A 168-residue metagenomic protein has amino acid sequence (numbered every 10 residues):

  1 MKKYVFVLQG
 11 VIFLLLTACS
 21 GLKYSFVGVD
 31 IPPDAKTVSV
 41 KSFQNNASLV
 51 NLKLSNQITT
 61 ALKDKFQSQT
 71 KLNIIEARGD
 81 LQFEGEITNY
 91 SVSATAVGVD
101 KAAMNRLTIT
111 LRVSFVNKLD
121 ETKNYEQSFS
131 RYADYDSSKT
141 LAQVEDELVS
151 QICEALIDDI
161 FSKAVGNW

Functional and structural regions predicted by a protein language model:
M1-C19: Sec-dependent bacterial lipoprotein signal peptides
I12, F43-S48, V92, D134: A broad detector of the eukaryotic-type serine/threonine protein kinase catalytic domain
L16-T60, D64, K71, S162-W168: A structural "domain/chain start" motif
I31-P32, I75-L81: Short, glycine-/polar-rich solvent-exposed loops and beta-turns at beta-strand/coil boundaries
Q44-N51, K139-E147: Second-shell loop/turn segments in exported
S68-L72, D80-N124, S128, Y132-D146 (+1 more regions): Surface-exposed short loop/turn segments
D146-W168: Compositionally biased, intrinsically disordered linkers/stalks adjacent to structured regions
